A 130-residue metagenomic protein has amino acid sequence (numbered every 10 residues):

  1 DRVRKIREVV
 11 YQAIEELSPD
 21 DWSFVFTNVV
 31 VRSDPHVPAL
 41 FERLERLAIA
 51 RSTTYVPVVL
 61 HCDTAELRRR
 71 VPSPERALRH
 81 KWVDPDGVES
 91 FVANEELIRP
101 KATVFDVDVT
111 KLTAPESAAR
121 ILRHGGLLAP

Functional and structural regions predicted by a protein language model:
R2-V56: Glycine-rich phosphate-binding loop used to anchor ATP phosphates in small-molecule kinases, encompassing both
A13-P19, V58-E66, F91-I98: Low-complexity, flexible helical/coil segments
I14, S18, L122-P130: Short, hydrophobic alpha-helical segments
V29-D34, D63-A65, K111-L112: Short, internal active-site loops enriched in acidic
L40-R43, R70, R120, H124: Alpha-helical scaffold elements adjacent to nucleotide-binding pockets in ATP/GTP-utilizing enzyme cores
A48-V71, V107: Conserved phosphate-donor/acceptor-positioning beta-strand/loop module used by diverse small-molecule
R69, S73-R120, A129: Small-molecule kinase domains that catalyze NTP-dependent phosphoryl transfer to phosphate-bearing small molecules
